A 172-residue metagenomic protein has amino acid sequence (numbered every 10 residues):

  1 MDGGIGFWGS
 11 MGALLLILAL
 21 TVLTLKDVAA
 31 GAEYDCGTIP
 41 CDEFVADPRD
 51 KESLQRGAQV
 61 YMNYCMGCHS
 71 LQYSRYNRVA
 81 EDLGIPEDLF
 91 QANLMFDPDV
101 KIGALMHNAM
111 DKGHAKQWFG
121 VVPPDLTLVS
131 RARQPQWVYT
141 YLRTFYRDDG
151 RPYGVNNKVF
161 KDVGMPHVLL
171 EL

Functional and structural regions predicted by a protein language model:
M1-P48: Post-cleavage N-terminal segment of exported redox proteins
E33-Q59, S70-E81: Electrostatic cytochrome c docking/interface patches
D47-L54, A58, K116-F119, R131 (+1 more regions): Solvent-exposed, acidic/flexible segments
R56-Q59, S70, G84-I85, H107 (+5 more regions): Non-cytosolic ectodomains/luminal loops of secretory-pathway membrane proteins
Q59-L71, H107-K112, V122-L128, R133 (+1 more regions): C-type cytochrome heme c attachment motif
S74, A132, E171: Short loop/turn segments at secondary-structure transitions that flank enzyme active sites
V79-Q117, V121-P123, V129: Structured domain cores in non-transmembrane regions
Y139-L172: Extracytoplasmic/lumenal ectodomains and periplasmic regions of secretory and membrane proteins
